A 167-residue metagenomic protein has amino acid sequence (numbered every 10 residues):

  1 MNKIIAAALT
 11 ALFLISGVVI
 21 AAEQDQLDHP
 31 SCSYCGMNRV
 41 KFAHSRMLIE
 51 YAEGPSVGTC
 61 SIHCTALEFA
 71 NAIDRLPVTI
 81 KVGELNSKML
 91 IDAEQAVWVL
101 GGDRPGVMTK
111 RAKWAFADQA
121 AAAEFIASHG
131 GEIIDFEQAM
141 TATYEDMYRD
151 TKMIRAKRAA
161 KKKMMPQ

Functional and structural regions predicted by a protein language model:
M1-I4: Positively charged n-region of N-terminal signal peptides that target proteins for export
A7-S16: Bacterial N-terminal signal peptides
G17-A21: Sec/Tat signal peptide C-region and signal peptidase I cleavage site
A22-R75: N-terminal secretory signal peptides
N71-K81, E132-I134: Cytochrome P450 catalytic domain signature, combining two hallmark sequence patches
G83-D150: Thiol/selenol-based redox catalytic cores and closely related redox-interacting motifs
D146-Q167: A cross-kingdom feature marking charged/low-complexity
